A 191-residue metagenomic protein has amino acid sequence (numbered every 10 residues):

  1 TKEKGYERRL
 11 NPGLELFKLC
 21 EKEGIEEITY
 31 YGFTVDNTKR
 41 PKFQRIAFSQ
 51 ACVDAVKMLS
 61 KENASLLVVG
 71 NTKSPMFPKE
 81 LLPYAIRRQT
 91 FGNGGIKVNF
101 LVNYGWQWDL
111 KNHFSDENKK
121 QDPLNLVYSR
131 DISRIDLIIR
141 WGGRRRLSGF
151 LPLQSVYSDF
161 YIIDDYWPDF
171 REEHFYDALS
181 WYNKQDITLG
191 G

Functional and structural regions predicted by a protein language model:
T1-G191: Flexible, compositionally biased loop and terminal segments
